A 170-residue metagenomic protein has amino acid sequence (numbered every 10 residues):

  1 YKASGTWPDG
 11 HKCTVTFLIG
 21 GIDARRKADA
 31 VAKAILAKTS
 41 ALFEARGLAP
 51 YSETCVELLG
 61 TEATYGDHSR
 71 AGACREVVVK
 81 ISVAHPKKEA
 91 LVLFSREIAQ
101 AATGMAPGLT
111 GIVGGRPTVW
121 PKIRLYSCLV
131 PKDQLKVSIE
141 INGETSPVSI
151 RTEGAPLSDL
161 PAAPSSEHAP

Functional and structural regions predicted by a protein language model:
Y1-A169: C-terminal non-catalytic interaction/assembly regions of soluble proteins
